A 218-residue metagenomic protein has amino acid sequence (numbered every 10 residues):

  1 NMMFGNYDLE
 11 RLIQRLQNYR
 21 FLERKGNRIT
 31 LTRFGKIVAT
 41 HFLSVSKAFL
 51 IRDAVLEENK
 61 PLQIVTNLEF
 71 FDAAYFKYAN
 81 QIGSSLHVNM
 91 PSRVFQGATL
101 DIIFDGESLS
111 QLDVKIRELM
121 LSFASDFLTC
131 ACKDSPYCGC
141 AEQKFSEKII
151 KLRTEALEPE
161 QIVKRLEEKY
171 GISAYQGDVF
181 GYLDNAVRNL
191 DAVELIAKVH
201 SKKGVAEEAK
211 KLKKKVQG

Functional and structural regions predicted by a protein language model:
N1-Y7: Short helix-coil junctions and helix-kink-helix linkers
E10-Q217: C-terminal helical accessory/scaffold domains
